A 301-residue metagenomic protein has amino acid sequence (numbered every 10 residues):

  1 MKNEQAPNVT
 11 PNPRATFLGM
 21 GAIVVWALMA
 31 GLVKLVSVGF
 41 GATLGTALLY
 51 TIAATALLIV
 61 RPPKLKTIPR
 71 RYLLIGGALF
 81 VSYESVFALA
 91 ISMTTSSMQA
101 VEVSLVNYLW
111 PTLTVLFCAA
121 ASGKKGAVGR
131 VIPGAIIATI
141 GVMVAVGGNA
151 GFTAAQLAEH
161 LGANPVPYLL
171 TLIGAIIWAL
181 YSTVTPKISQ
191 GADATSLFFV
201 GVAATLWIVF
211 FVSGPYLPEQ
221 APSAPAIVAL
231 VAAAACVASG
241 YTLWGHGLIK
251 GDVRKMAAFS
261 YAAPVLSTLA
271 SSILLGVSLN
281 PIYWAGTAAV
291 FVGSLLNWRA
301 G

Functional and structural regions predicted by a protein language model:
M1-L44, S82, V86, A135 (+4 more regions): Glycine-/small-residue-enriched transmembrane alpha-helix faces in small-molecule transporters and effluxers
P13-L18, T43-I59, R71, V131-G141 (+4 more regions): Hydrophobic alpha-helical transmembrane segments of multi-pass integral membrane proteins, especially transporters
V24-G31, L58, G77-V81, S85 (+9 more regions): Hydrophobic/small/kink-forming positions within alpha-helical transmembrane segments of polytopic membrane proteins
V25-L32, P62-V106, V144, A234-G251: Specific transmembrane alpha-helical segments of multi-pass solute transporters/efflux pumps, especially DMT/EamA
G31-G39, I91-S96, V146-A163, F211-L230 (+1 more regions): Membrane-interface helix termini and inter-helical loops of multi-pass transporters
V36, G45, A90, A120-G123 (+5 more regions): Hydrophobic/aromatic residues within transmembrane alpha-helices of multi-pass small-molecule transporters
L44-T55, L89-K125, V253-S272: Specific alpha-helical transmembrane segments that line the substrate/conduction pathway and gating interfaces
T51, L57, I75-F80, A127-A150 (+3 more regions): Hydrophobic transmembrane alpha-helices of multi-pass small-molecule transport proteins
